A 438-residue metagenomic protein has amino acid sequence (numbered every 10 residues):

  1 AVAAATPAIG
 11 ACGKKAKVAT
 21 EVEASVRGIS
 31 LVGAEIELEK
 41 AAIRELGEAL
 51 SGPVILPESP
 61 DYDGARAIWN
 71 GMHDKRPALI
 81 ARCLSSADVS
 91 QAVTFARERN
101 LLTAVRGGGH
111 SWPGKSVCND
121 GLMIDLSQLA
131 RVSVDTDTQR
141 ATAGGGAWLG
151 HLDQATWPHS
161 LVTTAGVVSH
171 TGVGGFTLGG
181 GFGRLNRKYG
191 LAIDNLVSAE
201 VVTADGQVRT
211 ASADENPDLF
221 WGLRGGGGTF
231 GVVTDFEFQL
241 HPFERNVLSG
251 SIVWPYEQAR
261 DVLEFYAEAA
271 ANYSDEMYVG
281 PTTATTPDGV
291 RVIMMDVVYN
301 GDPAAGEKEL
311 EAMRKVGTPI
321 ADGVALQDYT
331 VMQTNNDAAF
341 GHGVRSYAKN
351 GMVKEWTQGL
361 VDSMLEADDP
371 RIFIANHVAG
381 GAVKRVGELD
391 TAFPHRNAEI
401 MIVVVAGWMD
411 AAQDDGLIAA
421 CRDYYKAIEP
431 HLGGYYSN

Functional and structural regions predicted by a protein language model:
A1-N438: Soluble FAD-dependent oxygen oxidases
